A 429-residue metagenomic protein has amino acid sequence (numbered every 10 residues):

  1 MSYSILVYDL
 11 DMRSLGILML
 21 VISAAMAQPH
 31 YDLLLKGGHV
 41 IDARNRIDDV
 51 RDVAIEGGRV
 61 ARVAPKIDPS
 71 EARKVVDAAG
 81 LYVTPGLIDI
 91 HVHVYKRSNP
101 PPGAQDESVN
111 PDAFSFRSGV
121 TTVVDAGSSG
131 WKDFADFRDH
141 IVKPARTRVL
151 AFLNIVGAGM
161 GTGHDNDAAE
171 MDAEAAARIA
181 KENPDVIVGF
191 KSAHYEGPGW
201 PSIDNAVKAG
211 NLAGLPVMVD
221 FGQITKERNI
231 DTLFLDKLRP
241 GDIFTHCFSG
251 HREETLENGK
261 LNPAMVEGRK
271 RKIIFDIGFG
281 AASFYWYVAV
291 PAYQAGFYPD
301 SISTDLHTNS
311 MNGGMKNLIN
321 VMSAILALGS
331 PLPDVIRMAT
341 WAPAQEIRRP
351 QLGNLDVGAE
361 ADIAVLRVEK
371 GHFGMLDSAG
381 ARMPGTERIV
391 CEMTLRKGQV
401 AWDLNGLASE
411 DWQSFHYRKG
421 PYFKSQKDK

Functional and structural regions predicted by a protein language model:
I22-A24: N-terminal signal peptide c-region/cleavage motif recognized by signal peptidases
P29-L33, V40-G86: Histidine-rich, glycine-flanked metal-binding segment
G38, E360-S414: C-terminal cap of metal-dependent C-N hydrolases
G38, G58, G80, H91 (+9 more regions): Divalent metal-coordination and catalytic microenvironments
P69, R73, D77-K143: Metal-associated gating/positioning segment near the N- to mid-region
V109-H194: Divalent-metal coordination cores built from histidine and acidic residues
G189-N312: Active-site core of metal-dependent hydrolases
Y287-K370: His/Asp/Glu-enriched, well-ordered alpha-helical/loop segment that forms or immediately abuts the divalent-metal
